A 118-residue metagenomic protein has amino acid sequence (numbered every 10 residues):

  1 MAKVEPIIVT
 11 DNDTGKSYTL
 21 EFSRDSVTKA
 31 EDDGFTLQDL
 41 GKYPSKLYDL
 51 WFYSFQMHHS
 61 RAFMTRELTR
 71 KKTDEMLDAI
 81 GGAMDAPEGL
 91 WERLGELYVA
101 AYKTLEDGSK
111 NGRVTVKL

Functional and structural regions predicted by a protein language model:
M1-T14, T28-K42, A62-L118: Charged interaction scaffolds used for protein-protein
G15-T19: Short, mixed charged/polar active-site loops that provide acid/base catalysis or chelate metal/phosphate cofactors
F22, F35, F52-F55, F63: Phenylalanine-focused residue identity feature
F22-T28: A short, sequence-level motif marking secondary-structure junctions
K46-M57, E96: Short, hydrophobic/amphipathic alpha-helical patches that form generic packing surfaces within helical domains
